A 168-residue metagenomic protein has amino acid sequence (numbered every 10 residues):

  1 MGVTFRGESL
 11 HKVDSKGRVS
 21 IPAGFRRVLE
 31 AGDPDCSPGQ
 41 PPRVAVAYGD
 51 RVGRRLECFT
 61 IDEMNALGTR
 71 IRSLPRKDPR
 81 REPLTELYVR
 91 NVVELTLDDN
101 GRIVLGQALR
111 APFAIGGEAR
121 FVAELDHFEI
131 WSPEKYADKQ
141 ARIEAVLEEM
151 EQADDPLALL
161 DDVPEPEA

Functional and structural regions predicted by a protein language model:
M1-H11, S15, F25-L95, D99-N100 (+1 more regions): Flexible "stalk/tail and boundary" regions
